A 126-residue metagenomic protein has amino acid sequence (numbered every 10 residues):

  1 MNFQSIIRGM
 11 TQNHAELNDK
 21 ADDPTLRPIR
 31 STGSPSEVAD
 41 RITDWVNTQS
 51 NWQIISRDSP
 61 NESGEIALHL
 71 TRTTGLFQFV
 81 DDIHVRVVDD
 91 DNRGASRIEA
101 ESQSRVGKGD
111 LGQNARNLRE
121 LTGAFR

Functional and structural regions predicted by a protein language model:
M1-R126: Ser/Thr-rich, low-complexity intrinsically disordered terminal regions
